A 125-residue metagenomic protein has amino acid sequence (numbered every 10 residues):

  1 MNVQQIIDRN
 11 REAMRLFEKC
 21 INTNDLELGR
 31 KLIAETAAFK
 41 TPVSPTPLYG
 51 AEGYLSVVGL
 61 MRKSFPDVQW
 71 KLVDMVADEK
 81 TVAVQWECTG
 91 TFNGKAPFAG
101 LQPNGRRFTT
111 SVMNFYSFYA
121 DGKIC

Functional and structural regions predicted by a protein language model:
M1-C125: C-terminal and inter-domain tail/linker signature
